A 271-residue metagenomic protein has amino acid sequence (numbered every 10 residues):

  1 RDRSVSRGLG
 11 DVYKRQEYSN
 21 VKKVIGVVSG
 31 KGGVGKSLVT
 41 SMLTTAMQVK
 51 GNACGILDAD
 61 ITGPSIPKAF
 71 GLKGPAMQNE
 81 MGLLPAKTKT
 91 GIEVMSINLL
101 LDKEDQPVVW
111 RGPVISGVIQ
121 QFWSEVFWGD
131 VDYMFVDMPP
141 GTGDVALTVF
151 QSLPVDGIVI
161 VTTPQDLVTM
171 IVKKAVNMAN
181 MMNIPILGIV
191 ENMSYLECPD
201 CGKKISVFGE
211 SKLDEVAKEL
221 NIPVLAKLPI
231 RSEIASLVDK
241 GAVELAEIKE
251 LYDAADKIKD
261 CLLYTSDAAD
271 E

Functional and structural regions predicted by a protein language model:
D2-Y13, Y264-E271: Single conserved hydrophobic/aromatic residue that forms the stacking wall/gate of nucleotide- or nucleobase-binding
E17-K22: Phosphate-binding P-loop
V24-D60, V176: Walker A/P-loop phosphate-binding motif and the immediately C-terminal alpha-helix
A53-E104, V109, S116: Phosphate-binding loop that captures ATP/GTP phosphates
L101-A146: Phosphate-binding/switch loop-helix module in NTP-utilizing enzymes
Y133, P139-S236: Conserved catalytic-core segment of NTP-binding enzymes
A242-A246: C-terminal boundary of histidine-terminating zinc-finger modules
A254-S266: P-loop NTP-binding site
